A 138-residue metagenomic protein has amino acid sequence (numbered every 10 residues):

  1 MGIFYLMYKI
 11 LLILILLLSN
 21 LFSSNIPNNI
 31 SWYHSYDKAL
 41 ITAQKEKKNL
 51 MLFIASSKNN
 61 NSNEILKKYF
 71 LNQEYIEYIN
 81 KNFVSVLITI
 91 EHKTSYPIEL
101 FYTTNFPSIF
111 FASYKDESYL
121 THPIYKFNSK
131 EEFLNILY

Functional and structural regions predicted by a protein language model:
M1-I10: Positively charged n-region of N-terminal signal peptides that target proteins for export
I10-S19: Sec-dependent N-terminal signal peptides
S24-E46, L134-Y138: N-terminal leader/targeting and pre-domain segments
I30-H34, A55-S57, N72-T94: Thiol-based oxidoreductase modules, predominantly thioredoxin-like and allied folds used for disulfide exchange
H34-L71: Local sequence-structure signature of Cys/Sec-based thiol-disulfide redox active-site neighborhoods
E46-M51, K81-V86, F106, Y114-E117: Loop/turn elements at helix/coil->beta-strand transitions in domains of secreted/extracellular proteins
Y96-T104: Structural alpha/beta surface segment adjacent to cysteine/selenocysteine redox centers across thiol/disulfide enzymes
T104-Y138: Non-catalytic, surface beta->alpha helical segment in thiol-disulfide oxidoreductase systems
